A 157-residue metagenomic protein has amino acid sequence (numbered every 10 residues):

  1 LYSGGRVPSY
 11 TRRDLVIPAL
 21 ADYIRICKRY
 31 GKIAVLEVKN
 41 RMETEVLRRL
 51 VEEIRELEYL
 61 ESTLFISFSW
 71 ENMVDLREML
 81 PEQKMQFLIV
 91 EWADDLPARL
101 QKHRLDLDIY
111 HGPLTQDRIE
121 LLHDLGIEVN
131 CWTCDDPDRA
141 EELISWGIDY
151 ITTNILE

Functional and structural regions predicted by a protein language model:
L1-F87, H103, I109-Y110, L125: Metal-dependent phosphodiesterase/phospholipase catalytic core, i.e., the His/Asp/Glu-rich active-site region
Y10-R13, Q86-E157: C-terminal active-site rim and adjoining tail of enzyme catalytic domains
